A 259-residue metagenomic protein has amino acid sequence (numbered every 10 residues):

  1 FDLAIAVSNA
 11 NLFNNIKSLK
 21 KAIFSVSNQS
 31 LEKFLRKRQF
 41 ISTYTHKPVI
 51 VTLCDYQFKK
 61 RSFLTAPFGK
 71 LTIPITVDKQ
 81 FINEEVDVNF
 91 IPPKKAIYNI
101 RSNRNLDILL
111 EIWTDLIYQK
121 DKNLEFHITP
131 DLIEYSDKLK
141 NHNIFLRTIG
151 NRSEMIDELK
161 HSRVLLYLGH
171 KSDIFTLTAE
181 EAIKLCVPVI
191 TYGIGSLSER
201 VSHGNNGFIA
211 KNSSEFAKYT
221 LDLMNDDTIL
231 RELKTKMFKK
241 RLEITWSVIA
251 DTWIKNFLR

Functional and structural regions predicted by a protein language model:
F1-P48, Y56-Q57: Extended catalytic core of nucleotide-activated donor transferases of GT-like folds
Y56-Q57, T72-N83, L132-E134: Short beta-strand->alpha-helix junction loop in the catalytic core of nucleotide-activated group-transfer enzymes
K79, V88-R152: Conserved catalytic-core segment of nucleotide-activated headgroup transferases in glycan assembly
D137, I194-G204, F208-I209: Short acidic/histidine- and often glycine-rich active-site loop of Leloir-type glycosyltransferases that engages
I156, A179-K184, S198-E199: Short alpha-helical segment that forms part of, or immediately flanks, the ligand-binding pocket in carbohydrate-active
K160-I174, V187: Acidic donor-binding loop of glycosyltransferase active sites
H203-S214, D222-D227: Conserved acidic donor-binding segment of nucleotide-sugar-dependent glycosyltransferases
K211, T228-L258: A charged, aromatic-enriched C-terminal amphipathic alpha-helix characteristic of glycosyltransferases across folds
